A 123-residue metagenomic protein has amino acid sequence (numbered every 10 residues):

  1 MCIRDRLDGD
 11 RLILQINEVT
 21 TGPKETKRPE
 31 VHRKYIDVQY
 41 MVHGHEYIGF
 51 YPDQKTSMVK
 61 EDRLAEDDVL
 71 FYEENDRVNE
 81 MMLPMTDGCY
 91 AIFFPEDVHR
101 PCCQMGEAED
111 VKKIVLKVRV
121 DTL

Functional and structural regions predicted by a protein language model:
M1-I3: Short, small-residue-biased leader/transition segments that mark boundaries at the very start of proteins
D8-G9, E25-I36, T56-L64, V78 (+2 more regions): A short beta-loop-beta micro-motif enriched in histidine and acidic residues
L14-H32, V42-M58, P95: Conserved short histidine dyad/triad with adjacent acidic residue
Q15-K34, A65-N79, R100: Short acidic (Asp/Glu) patches
R33-E46, P52-Q54, R63-E74, K117-V118: Short, conserved beta-strand element in jelly-roll/cupin
P84-C102: Conserved metal-binding segment of the jelly-roll/cupin
Y90-I92, A108-L123: A short hydrophobic beta-strand segment most commonly corresponding to one strand of the jelly-roll/cupin
C103-E107: Short proline/glycine-enriched turn/loop segments at secondary-structure junctions
